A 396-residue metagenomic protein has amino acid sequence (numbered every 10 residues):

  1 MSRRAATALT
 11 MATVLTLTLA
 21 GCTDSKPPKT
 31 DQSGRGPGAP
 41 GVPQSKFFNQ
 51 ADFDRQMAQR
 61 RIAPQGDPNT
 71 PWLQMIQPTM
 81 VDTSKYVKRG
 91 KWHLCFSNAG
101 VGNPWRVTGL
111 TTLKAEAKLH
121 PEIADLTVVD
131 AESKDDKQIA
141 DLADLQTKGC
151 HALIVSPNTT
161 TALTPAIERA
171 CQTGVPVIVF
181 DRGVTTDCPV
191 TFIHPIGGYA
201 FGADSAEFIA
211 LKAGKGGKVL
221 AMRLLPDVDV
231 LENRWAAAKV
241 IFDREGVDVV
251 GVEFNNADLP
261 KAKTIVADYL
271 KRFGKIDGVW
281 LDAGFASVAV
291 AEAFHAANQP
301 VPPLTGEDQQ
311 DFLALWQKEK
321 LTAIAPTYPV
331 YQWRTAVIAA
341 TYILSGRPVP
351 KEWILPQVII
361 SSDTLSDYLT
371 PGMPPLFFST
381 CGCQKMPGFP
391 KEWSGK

Functional and structural regions predicted by a protein language model:
G21-D31: Bacterial lipoprotein signal-peptidase II cleavage site
D31-W92, W333-K396: Hinge/cleft segment of the Venus flytrap/periplasmic-binding protein
G34-V87, W92-T112, E116, H120 (+4 more regions): Extracytoplasmic "Venus flytrap"
D52, T161-A200, K218, Q309-Q317 (+1 more regions): Flexible loop/hinge segments that line or gate small-molecule binding clefts
P78-V81, L126-G149, V252-R272, S287-A289: Structural motif
M80-V81, Q138, I193-V219, N233 (+3 more regions): Hydrophobic alpha-helical segments within soluble ligand-binding/sensing domains
L94-C95, L113-A115, A203-E253, A340-I343 (+1 more regions): An alpha-beta-alpha
V155-A170, A238, V250, N255-L315: Hydrophobic alpha-helical
